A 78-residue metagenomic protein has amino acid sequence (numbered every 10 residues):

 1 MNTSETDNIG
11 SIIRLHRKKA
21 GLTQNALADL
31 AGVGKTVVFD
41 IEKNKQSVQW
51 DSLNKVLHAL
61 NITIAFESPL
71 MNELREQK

Functional and structural regions predicted by a protein language model:
M1-N8: A detector for short, charged/polar N-terminal pre-domain segments
S11-A26: Short basic helix-loop element that most often maps to the first helix and adjoining turn of HTH DNA-binding modules
K19, L30, A59: Residues within the alpha-helical elements of helix-turn-helix
L22-F39: Short alpha-helical DNA-recognition segment
D51-E67: DNA major-groove recognition helix of helix-turn-helix/homeodomain DNA-binding modules
A65-K78: Short, charged recognition helix plus adjacent turn of helix-turn-helix-like nucleic-acid-binding domains
